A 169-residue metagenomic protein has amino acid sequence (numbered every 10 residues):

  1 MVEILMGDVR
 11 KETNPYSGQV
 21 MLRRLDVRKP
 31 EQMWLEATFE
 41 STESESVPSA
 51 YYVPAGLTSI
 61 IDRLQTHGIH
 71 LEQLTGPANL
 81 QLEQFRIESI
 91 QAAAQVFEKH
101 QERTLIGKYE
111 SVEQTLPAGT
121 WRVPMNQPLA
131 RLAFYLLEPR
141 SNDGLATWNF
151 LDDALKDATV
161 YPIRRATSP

Functional and structural regions predicted by a protein language model:
M1-L82: Hard-cation-handling environments
E45, A50, D62-T66, E72-Q73 (+1 more regions): Catalytic centers of hydrolytic enzymes
F85-I87: Long, charge-dense
